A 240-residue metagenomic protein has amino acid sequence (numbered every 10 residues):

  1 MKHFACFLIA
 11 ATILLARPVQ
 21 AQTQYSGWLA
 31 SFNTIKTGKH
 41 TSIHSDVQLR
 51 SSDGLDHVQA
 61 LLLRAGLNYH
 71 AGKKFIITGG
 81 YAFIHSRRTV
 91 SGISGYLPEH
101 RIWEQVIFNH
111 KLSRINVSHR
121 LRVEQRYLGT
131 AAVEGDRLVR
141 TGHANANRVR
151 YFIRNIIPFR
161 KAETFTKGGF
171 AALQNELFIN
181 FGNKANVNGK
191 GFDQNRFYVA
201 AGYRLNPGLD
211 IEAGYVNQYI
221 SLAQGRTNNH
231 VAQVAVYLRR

Functional and structural regions predicted by a protein language model:
A21-W28, S51-A60, K184-F192, S221-N229: Solvent-exposed loop/turn segments connecting transmembrane beta-strands in outer-membrane beta-barrel proteins
T23, K39-H40, K74, K111-S118 (+2 more regions): Short loop/turn motifs that connect adjacent beta-strands in outer-membrane beta-barrel proteins
Y25-G27, Q59-L61, P98-I102, H143-Y151 (+2 more regions): Residues that define the transmembrane beta-barrel architecture of outer-membrane proteins
S31-I35, A65-Y69, E104-F108, V123 (+3 more regions): Residues on the lipid-exposed face of transmembrane beta-strands in outer-membrane beta-barrel proteins
I43-S45, I77-G79, V117-L121, V149 (+3 more regions): Transmembrane beta-strands of outer-membrane beta-barrel proteins
V47-D53, Y81-R87, H110-L112, V123-Y127 (+3 more regions): Transmembrane beta-strands of outer-membrane beta-barrel pores
R122-D210: Outer-membrane beta-barrel transmembrane domain signature
L173, F192, R196-R240: Predominantly the C-terminal beta-signal and adjacent terminal strand-loop region of outer-membrane beta-barrel
